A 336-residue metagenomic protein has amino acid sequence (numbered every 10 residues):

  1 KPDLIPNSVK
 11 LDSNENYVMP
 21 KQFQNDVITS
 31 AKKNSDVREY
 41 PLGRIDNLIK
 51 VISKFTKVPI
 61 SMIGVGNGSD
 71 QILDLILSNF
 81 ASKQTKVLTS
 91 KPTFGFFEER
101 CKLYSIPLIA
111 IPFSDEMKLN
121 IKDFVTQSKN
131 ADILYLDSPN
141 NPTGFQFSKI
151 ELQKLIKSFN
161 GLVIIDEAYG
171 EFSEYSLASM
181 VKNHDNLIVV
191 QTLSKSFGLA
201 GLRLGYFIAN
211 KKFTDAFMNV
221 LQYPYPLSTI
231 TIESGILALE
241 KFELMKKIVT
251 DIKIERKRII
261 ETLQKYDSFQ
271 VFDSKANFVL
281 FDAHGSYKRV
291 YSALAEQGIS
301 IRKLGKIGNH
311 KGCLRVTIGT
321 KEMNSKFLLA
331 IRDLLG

Functional and structural regions predicted by a protein language model:
K1-E39, N130: N-terminal "arm"/small-domain region of PLP-dependent enzymes with the aminotransferase-like
K21, N186-K265, F269-F272: PLP-dependent aminotransferase class I/II
Q22, S286-A293, M323-K326: Short, conserved charged micro-motifs
D46-K86: Phosphate-binding glycine-rich loop
N79-L136: PLP-dependent aminotransferase-like
D115-E171: Active-site phosphate-binding strand-loop segment of PLP-dependent enzymes
I150, E296-Q297, K306-G336: PLP-dependent enzyme catalytic core of the Aspartate aminotransferase-like
I252-K253, Y266-Q297: Conserved PLP-binding catalytic core of the aspartate aminotransferase-like
